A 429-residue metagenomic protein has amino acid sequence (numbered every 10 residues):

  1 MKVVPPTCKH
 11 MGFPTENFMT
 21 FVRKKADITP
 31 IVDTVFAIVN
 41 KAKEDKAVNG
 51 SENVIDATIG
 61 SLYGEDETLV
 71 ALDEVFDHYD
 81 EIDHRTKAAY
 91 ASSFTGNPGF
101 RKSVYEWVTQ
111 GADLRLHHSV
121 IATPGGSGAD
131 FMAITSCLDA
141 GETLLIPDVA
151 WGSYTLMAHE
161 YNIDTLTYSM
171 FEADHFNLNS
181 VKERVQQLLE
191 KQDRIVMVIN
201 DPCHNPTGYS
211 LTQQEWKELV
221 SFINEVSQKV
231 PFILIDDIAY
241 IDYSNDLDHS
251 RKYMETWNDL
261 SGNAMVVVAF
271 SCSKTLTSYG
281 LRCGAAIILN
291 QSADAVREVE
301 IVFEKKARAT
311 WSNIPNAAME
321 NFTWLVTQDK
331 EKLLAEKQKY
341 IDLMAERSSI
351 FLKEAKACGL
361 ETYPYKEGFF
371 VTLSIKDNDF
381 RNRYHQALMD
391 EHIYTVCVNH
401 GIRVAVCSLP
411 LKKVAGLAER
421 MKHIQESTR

Functional and structural regions predicted by a protein language model:
V3-C8, K102, E106, Q110 (+3 more regions): PLP-dependent enzyme catalytic core of the Aspartate aminotransferase-like
G12-I28: Generic N-terminal amphipathic, Lys/Arg-enriched alpha-helix
I28-G125, T428: N-terminal small-domain helix-loop-helix segment of the aminotransferase-like
V54-D56, A269, E361-K366, T395-V398: Short beta-strand
E81-P231, I241-L260: Conserved core of the PLP fold type I
S103, N258-I341: Conserved core segment of the aminotransferase class I/II
T323, K337-A355, E361-S374, H400: Conserved glycine-rich beta-strand-loop-beta hairpin in the small C-terminal domain of fold type I
